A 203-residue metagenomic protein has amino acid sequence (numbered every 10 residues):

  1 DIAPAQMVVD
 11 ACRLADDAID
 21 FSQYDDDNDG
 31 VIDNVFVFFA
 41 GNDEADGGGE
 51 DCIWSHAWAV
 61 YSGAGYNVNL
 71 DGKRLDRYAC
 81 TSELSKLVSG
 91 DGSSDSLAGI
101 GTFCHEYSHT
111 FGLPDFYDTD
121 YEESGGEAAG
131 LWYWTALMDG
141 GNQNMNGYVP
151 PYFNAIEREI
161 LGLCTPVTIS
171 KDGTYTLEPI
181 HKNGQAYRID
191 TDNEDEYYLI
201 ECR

Functional and structural regions predicted by a protein language model:
D1-L14: Surface-exposed, low-complexity/disordered Ser/Thr/Gly/Pro/Asn-rich loops and linkers
C12-D17, G30: Propeptide (latency) domains of metzincin metalloproteases
D17, F21, L113-F116: Alpha-helix capping at helix-to-loop junctions
F21-N34: Acidic, glycine-anchored loop motifs typical of Ca2+
N34-F36, A40-R203: Extracellular hydrolytic enzyme modules, especially secreted metalloproteases of the metzincin/thermolysin-like class
